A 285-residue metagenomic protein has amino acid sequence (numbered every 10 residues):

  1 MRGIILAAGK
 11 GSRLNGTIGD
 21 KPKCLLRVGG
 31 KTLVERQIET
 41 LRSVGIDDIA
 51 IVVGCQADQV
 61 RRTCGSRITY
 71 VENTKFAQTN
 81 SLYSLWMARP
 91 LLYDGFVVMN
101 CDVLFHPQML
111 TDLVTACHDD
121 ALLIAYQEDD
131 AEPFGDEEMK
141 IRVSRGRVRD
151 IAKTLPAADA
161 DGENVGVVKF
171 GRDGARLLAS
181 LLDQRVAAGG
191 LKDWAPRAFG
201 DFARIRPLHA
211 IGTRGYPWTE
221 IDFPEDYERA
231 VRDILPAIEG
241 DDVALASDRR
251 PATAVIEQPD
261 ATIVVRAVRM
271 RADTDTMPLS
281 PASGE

Functional and structural regions predicted by a protein language model:
M1-I18, A246, A252, V265-V268: N-terminal nucleotide-binding beta1-loop-alpha1 segment
R2-I5, K31-V98, A188, T253 (+2 more regions): Conserved N-terminal catalytic core of the sugar/cofactor nucleotidyltransferase
D20-E35: Short catalytic helix/loop segments, enriched in acidic residues and glycine and frequently bearing histidine
N100-L104: The conserved acidic donor/metal-binding loop of glycosyltransferases
H106-R185, G189, T262-R271: Conserved core of the sugar-phosphate nucleotidyltransferase
G162, H209-Y216: Catalytic beta-strand/loop signature of glycosyltransferases that borders the donor
G200-G212: Catalytic donor-sugar/metal-binding loop of nucleotide-sugar-dependent glycosyltransferases
P259-E285: Long, low-complexity, intrinsically disordered segments
